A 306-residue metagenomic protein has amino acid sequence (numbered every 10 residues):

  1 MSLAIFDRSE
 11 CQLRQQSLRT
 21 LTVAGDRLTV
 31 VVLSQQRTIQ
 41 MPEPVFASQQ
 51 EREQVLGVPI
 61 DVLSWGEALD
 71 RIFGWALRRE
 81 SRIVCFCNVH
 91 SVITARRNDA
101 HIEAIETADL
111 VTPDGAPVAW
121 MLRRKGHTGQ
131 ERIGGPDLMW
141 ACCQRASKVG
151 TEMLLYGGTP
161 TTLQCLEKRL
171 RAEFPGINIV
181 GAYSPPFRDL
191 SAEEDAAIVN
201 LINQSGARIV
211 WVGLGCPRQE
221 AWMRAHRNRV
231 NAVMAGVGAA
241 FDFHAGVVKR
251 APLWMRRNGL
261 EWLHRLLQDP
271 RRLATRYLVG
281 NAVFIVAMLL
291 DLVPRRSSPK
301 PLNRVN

Functional and structural regions predicted by a protein language model:
L28-D137: N-terminal nucleotide/polyanion-binding subdomain common to many enzyme families
E103-T107, E220-A239: A short, gly/pro- and small-residue-rich
P117-R123, A251, M255-N303: A transmembrane-helix-recognition feature enriched in membrane-embedded lipid enzymes and envelope glyco-/phospholipid
V118-W120, R218, A240-A245: Short gly/pro/ser/thr-enriched loop/turn and capping motifs at secondary-structure boundaries
L122-S205: Conserved beta-alpha
P185-L190, A232-Q268: Short, flexible loop segments at boundaries between secondary-structure elements
I202, G206-W211, C216: Proline-aspartate-enriched helix->loop->beta-strand connector
